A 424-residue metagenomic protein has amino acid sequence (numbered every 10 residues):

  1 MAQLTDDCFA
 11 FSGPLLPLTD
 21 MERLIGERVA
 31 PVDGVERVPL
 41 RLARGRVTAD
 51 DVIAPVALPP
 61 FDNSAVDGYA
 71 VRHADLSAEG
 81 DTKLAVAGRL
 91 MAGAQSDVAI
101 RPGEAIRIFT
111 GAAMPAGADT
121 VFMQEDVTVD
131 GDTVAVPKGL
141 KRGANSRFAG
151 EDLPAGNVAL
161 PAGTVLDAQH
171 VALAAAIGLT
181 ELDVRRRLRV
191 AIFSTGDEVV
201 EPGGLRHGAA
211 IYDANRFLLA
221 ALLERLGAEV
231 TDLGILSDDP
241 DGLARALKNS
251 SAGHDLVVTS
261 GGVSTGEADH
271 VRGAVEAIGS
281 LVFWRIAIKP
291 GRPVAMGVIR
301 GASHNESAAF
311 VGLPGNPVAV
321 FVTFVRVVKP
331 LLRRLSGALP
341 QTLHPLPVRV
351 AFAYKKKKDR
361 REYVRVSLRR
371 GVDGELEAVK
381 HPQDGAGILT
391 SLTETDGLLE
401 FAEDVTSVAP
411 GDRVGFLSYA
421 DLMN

Functional and structural regions predicted by a protein language model:
M1-L18, T180-L313, P317-T323, R334: Helix-rich terminal scaffold detector
A2-T19, Y69-D232, S237, E377 (+2 more regions): Short, glycine/charged-enriched hinge/interface segments at domain edges or termini
F11-H73, S77-D81: Intrinsically disordered, low-complexity, positively charged segments
P14, L18-E22, E36, L40 (+18 more regions): Generic structural signal for well-ordered, non-membrane alpha-helical segments in soluble metabolic enzymes
T19-E22, E36-R41, D50, N63 (+2 more regions): Flexible glycine/proline-rich
V29-D33, D51, M114, N157-G163 (+9 more regions): Structural signal for hydrophobic packing residues in well-ordered secondary-structure cores of soluble enzyme domains
D62-S64, L76-E79, D97-R101, M114-A116 (+14 more regions): Solvent-exposed alpha-helices and their adjacent loops that cap or buttress functional pockets in soluble metabolic
